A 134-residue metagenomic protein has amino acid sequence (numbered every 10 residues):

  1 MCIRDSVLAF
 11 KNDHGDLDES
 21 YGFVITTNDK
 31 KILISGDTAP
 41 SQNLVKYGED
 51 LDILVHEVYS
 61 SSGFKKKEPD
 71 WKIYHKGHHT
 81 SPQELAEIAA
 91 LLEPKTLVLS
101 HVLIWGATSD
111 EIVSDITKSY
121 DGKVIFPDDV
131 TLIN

Functional and structural regions predicted by a protein language model:
M1-I3: Short, small-residue-biased leader/transition segments that mark boundaries at the very start of proteins
D5-N12, K31-D37: Active-site-proximal beta-strand elements of phosphoester/diester hydrolases
F10-G15, T80: Extracytoplasmic low-complexity repetitive segments enriched in small/polar residues
G15, T131-N134: A short acidic, often aromatic-flanked loop/helix-cap motif at beta-alpha or helix-coil junctions that lines enzyme
E19: Beta-rich catalytic cores
G22, D29-K31, A39-T131: Cap/insert and terminal regions of metallo-dependent hydrolase folds
